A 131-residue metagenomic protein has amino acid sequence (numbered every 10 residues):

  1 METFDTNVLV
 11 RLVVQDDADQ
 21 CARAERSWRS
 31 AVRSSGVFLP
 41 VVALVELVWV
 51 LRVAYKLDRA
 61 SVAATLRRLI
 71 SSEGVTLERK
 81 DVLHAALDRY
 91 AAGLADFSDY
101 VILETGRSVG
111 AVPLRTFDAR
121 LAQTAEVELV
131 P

Functional and structural regions predicted by a protein language model:
M1, L103-P131: Acidic, PIN/NYN-like endoribonuclease modules and their adjacent C-terminal/linker elements
M1-L39, A54-S61, R67, P131: Short, well-structured N-terminal submotif of metal-dependent ribonuclease cores
R11-V13, V50, T124-A125: Residues that scaffold the ATP/ADP-binding catalytic core of kinase and kinase-like folds
V13, W28-R29, I70, H84-L87 (+1 more regions): Regular secondary-structure segments
R33-S34, S72, G93, T124: Structured helix-beta-strand junction loops
V48-R52, R67, L87: Amphipathic alpha-helical segments within well-ordered protein domains
G74-R115: Active-site neighborhoods of divalent-metal-dependent phosphate/nucleic-acid chemistry enzymes
